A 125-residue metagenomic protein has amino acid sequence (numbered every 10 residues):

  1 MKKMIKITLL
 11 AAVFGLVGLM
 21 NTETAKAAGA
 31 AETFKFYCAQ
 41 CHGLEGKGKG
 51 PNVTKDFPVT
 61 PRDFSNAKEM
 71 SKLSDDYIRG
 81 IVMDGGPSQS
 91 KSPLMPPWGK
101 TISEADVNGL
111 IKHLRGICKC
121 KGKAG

Functional and structural regions predicted by a protein language model:
M1-I7: Positively charged n-region of N-terminal signal peptides that target proteins for export
T8-G18: Bacterial N-terminal signal peptides
L16-K35, G125: Electrostatic cytochrome c docking/interface patches
G29, T33-F36, L73, Y77 (+3 more regions): Extracytoplasmic/secreted proteins, especially bacterial periplasmic and envelope-associated proteins
Y37-L44, L110-L114: The canonical Cys-X-X-Cys-His
C41-G48, S65, P97-K100: Detector for the c-type heme attachment site
K47-Y77: Gly/Gly-Pro-rich "capping" loops immediately C-terminal to redox-active cysteine motifs in periplasmic/lumenal
T60-R62, I81-N108, I117, G122-G125: Axial heme c-ligation environment in periplasmic c-type cytochrome domains
